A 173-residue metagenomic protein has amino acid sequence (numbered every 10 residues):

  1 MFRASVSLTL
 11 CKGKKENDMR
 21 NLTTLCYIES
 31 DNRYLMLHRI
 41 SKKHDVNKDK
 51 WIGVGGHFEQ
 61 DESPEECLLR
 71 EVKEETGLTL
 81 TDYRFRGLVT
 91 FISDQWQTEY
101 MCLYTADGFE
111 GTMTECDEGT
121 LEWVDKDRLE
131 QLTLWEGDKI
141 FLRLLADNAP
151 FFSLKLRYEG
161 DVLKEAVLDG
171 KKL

Functional and structural regions predicted by a protein language model:
L8-D18: Short, Lys/Arg-enriched N-terminal segments with co-localized hydrophobic residues within the first ~10-30 amino acids
N17-M36: Conserved N-terminal beta-strand and adjoining loop/helix that marks the start of the Nudix/MutT-like hydrolase domain
D31-R33, K42, E59, D107-G111 (+1 more regions): Short, charged/polar surface micro-motifs in flexible loops or helix N-caps
D45-D49: A conserved beta-turn-beta hairpin within the catalytic core of GNAT-like acetyltransferases that forms part
F58-T81, F91-L145, A166-L173: Unchanged
D147-L173: Charged phosphate-binding loop/patch that engages nucleotide di/tri-phosphates or the phosphate backbone of nucleic
